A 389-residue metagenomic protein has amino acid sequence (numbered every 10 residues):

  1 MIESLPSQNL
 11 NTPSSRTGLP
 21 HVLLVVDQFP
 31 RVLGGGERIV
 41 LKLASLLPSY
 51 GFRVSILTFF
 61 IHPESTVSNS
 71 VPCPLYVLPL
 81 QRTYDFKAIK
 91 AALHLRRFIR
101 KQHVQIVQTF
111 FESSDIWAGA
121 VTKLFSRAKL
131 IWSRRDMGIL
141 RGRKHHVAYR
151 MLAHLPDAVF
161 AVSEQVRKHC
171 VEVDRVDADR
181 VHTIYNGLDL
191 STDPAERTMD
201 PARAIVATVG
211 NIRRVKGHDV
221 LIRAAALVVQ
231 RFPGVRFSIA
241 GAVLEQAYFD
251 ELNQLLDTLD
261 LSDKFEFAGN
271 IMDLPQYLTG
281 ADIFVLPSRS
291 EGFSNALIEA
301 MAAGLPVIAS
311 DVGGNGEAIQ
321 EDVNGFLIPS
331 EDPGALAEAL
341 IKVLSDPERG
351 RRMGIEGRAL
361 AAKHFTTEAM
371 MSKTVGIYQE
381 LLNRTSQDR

Functional and structural regions predicted by a protein language model:
E3, G18-L19, L24-G34, I39-K90: N-terminal strand-loop element at the rim of the active site of nucleotide-sugar-dependent glycosyltransferases
G34-S45, A204, T208-Q230, F237 (+2 more regions): A conserved mid-protein helix/loop that constitutes part of the nucleotide-sugar donor-binding site
Q165, G187: Carbohydrate-associated surface elements
G241, D250-G269: Nucleotide-activated donor-binding/catalytic signature segment of Leloir-type glycosyltransferases, i.e., the conserved
N270, R289: Aromatic "clamp/platform" in nucleotide-sugar-dependent glycosyltransferases that forms part of the donor/acceptor
P306-A309, I319: Short hydrophobic beta-strand element within catalytic cores of glycosyltransferases and related nucleotide-activated
E321-D322, F326-P333, K342-E348: Conserved acidic donor-binding segment of nucleotide-sugar-dependent glycosyltransferases
A335, K342, R349-T367, K373-G376: A short, well-ordered alpha-helix in the C-terminal region of glycosyltransferases
